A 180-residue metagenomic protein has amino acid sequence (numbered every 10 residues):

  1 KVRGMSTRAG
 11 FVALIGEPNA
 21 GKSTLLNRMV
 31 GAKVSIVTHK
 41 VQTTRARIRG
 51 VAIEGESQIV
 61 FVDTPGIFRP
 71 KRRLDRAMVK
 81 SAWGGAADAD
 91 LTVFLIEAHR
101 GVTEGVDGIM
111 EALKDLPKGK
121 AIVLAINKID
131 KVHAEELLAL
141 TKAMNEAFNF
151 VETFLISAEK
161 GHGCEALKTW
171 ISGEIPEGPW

Functional and structural regions predicted by a protein language model:
V2-L91, I96: Conserved G1/Walker A P-loop phosphate-binding module
A13, N27, A46, G50 (+6 more regions): Solvent-exposed alpha-helical segments within well-ordered globular domains of core cellular machineries
P18, K33, A52-E56, F68 (+7 more regions): Conserved NTP-handling cores and scaffolds of large molecular machines
V41-T43, P65-F68, A98-V102, K128-V132 (+1 more regions): Conserved nucleotide-binding/hydrolysis micro-motifs of P-loop NTPases
A86-D107, P117-L138: Conserved Switch II/interswitch segment of TRAFAC-class P-loop GTPases
K120-A121, D130-W180: Canonical P-loop GTPase G-domain recognition
